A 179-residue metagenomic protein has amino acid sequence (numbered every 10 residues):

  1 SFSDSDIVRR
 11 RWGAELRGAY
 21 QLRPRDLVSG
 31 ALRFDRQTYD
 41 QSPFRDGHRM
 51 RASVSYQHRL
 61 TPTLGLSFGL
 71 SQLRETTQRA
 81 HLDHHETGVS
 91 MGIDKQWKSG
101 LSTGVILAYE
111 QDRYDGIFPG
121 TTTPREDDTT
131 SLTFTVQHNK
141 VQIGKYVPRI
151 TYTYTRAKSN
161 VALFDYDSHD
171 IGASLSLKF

Functional and structural regions predicted by a protein language model:
S1-F179: Gram-negative and organellar
